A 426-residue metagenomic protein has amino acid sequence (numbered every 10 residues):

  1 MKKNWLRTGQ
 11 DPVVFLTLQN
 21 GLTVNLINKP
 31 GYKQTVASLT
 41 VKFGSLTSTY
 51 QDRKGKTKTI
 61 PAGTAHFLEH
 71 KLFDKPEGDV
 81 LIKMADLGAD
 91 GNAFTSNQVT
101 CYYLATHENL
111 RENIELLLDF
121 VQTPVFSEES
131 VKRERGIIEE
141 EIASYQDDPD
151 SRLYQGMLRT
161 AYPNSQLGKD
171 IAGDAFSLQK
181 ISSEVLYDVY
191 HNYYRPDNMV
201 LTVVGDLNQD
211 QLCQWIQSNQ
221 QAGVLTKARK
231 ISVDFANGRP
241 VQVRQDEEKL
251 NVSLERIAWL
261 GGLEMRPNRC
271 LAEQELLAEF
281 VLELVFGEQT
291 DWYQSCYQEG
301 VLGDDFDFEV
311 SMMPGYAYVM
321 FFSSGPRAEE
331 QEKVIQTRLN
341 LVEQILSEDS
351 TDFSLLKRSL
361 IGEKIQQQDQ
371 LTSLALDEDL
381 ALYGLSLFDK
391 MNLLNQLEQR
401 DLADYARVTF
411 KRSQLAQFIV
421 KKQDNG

Functional and structural regions predicted by a protein language model:
M1-D79, Y187-S295, Y405, L415-G426: His/Glu-rich zincin catalytic helix
D79-R229, N268, E273, Q289 (+1 more regions): Charge-rich, well-structured scaffold segments of protease-associated domains
